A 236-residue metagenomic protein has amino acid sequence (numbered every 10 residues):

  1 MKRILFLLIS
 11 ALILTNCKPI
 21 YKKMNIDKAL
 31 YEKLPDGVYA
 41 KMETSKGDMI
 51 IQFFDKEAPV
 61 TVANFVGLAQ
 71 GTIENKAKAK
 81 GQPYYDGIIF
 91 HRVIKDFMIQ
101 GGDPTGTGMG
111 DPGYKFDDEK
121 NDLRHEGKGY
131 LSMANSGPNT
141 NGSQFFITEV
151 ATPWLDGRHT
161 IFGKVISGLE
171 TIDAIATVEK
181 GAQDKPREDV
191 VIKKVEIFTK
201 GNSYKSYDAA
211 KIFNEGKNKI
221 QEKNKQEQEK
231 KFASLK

Functional and structural regions predicted by a protein language model:
I4-I13: Sec-dependent N-terminal signal peptides
N16-K236: Cyclophilin-like peptidyl-prolyl cis-trans isomerases
